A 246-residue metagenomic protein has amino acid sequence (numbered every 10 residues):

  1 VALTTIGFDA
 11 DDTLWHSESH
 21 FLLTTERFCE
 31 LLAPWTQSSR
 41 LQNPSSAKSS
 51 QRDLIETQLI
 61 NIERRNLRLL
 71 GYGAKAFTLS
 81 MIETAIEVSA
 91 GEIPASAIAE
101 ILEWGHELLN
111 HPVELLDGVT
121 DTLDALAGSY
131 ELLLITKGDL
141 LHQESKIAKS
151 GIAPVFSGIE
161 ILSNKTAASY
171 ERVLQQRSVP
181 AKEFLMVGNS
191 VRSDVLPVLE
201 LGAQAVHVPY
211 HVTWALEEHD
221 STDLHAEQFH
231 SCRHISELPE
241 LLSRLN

Functional and structural regions predicted by a protein language model:
V1-T4, T120, D124, D139-N246: Asp-based, Mg2+/Mn2+-dependent phosphohydrolase catalytic module
V1-T57: Active-site neighborhood of HAD-like aspartate-dependent phosphohydrolases
T24-C29, L59, E63, I101-H106 (+2 more regions): Hydrophobic alpha-helical core bundles mediating ligand binding, dimerization, or RNAP-core interactions
T57-E107: A metal-dependent, Asp-based hydrolase signature
A99-L123, L132: Long amphipathic N-terminal alpha/beta scaffold segment
S129-Y130, G202: Glycine-centered short loops/turns at secondary-structure junctions
Y130-L133, A181-E183: Short beta-strand/loop segments at the ligand-binding rim of alpha/beta enzyme cores
T136: Conserved phosphate-coupling serine/threonine residues in phosphotransfer and NTP-handling enzymes
